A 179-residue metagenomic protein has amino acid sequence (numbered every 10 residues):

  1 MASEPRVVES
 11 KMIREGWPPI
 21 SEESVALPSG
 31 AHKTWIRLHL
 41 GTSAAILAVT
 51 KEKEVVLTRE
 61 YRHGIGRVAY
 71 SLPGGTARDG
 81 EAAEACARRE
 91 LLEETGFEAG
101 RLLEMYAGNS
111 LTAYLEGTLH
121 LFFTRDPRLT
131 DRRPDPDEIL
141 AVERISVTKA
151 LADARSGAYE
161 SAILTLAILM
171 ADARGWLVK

Functional and structural regions predicted by a protein language model:
M1-K11: A short, amphipathic edge element
E9-A45, K51: Acidic, metal-coordinating catalytic segment for phosphate/diphosphate chemistry, firing primarily on the Nudix
E15, G64, T112-Y114: Short glycine/serine/proline-enriched coil/turn segments at secondary-structure junctions
S29-K33, V55, R67-A69, T130-R133: Short small-residue beta-strand/loop micro-motif enriched in glycine and branched aliphatics
K33, T42-A45, T50, G75-I163: Unchanged
T42-G74: A glycine-rich, hydrophobic loop/mini-helix early in the fold
D153-K179: Long hydrophobic alpha-helical segments typical of transmembrane helices together with their membrane-interfacial
